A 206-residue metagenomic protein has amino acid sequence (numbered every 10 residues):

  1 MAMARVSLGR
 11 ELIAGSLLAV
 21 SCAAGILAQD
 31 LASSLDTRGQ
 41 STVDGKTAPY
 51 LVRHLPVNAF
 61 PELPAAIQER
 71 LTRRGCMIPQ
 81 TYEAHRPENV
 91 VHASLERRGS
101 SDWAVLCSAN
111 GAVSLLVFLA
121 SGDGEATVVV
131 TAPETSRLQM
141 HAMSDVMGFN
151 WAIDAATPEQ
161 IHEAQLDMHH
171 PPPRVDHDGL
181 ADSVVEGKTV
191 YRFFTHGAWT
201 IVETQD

Functional and structural regions predicted by a protein language model:
A2-S16: Bacterial N-terminal signal peptides that target proteins for export
I13-G25: Bacterial N-terminal signal peptides
C22-N58, E134-D206: Acidic, small-residue rich beta-repeat scaffolds with periodic aromatic anchors
L55-A84: Short, non-transmembrane alpha-helical segments in secretory-pathway proteins
V90-R98: Acidic, divalent-cation-chelating loop motifs in proteins
R97-C107, H177-L180: Acidic/hydrophobic-patterned starts of short beta strands in beta-sheet-rich repeat architectures
G111-V117, V190-Y191: Structural motif
V117-E134: Extracellular C-terminal loop/segment signatures of secreted glycoproteins
